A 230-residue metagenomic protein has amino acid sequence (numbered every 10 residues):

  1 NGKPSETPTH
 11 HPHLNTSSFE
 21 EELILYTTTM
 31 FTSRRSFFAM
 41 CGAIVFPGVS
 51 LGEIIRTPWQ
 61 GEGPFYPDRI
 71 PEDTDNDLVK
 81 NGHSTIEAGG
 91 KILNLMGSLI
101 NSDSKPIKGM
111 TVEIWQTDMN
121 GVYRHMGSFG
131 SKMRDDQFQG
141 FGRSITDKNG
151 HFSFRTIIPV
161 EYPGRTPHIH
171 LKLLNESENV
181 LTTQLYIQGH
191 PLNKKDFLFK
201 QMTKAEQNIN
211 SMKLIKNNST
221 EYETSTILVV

Functional and structural regions predicted by a protein language model:
N1-T28: N-terminal amphipathic/basic-hydrophobic helices that include classical n-h-c signal peptides and signal-anchor
K3-T7, G42, W59: Residue-level detector of alpha-helical hydrophobic segments embedded in or interacting with membranes
L23-V45: N-terminal secretory signal peptides and thylakoid transit peptides that target proteins across membranes
F46-S50: Short, 15-30-residue, compositionally biased linear elements with alpha-helical propensity or flexible coil
L51-K213, N217-V230: Beta-strand-dominated extracellular/periplasmic modules and repeats in secreted or surface-exposed proteins
